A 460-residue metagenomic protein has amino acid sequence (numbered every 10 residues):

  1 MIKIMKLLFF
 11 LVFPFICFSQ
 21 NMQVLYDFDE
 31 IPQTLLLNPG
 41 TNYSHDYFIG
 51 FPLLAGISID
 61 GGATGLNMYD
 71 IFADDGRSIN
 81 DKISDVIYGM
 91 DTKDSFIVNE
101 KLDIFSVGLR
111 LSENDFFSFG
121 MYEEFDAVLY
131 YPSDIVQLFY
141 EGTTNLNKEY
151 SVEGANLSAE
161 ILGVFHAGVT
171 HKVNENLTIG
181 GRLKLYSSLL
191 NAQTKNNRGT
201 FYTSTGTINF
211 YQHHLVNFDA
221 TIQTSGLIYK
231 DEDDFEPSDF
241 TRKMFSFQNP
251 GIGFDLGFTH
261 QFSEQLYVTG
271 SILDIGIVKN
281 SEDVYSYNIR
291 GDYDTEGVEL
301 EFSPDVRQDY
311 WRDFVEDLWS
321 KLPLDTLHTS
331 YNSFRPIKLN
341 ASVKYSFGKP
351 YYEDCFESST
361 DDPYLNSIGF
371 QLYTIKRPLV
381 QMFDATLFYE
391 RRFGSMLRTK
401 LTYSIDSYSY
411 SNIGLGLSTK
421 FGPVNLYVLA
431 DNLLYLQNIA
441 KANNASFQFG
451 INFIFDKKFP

Functional and structural regions predicted by a protein language model:
M1-Q23, F455, P460: Bacterial Sec-dependent N-terminal signal peptides
K3-L8, I49-F51, E175, G181 (+1 more regions): Generic low-polarity alpha-helical segments
P14, E123, Y140: The feature marks either
P14, P39, P336-K338: Proline-rich low-complexity regions
S19-F125, L129: N-terminal, post-signal peptide beta-strand-biased segments of exported outer-membrane/organellar beta-barrel and other
M22-D27, T34, I135-P460: Outer-membrane beta-barrel porins/channels
F51-D74, M121-Q137, S188-T200, I277-I289: Short, solvent-exposed beta-strand-terminating loops
